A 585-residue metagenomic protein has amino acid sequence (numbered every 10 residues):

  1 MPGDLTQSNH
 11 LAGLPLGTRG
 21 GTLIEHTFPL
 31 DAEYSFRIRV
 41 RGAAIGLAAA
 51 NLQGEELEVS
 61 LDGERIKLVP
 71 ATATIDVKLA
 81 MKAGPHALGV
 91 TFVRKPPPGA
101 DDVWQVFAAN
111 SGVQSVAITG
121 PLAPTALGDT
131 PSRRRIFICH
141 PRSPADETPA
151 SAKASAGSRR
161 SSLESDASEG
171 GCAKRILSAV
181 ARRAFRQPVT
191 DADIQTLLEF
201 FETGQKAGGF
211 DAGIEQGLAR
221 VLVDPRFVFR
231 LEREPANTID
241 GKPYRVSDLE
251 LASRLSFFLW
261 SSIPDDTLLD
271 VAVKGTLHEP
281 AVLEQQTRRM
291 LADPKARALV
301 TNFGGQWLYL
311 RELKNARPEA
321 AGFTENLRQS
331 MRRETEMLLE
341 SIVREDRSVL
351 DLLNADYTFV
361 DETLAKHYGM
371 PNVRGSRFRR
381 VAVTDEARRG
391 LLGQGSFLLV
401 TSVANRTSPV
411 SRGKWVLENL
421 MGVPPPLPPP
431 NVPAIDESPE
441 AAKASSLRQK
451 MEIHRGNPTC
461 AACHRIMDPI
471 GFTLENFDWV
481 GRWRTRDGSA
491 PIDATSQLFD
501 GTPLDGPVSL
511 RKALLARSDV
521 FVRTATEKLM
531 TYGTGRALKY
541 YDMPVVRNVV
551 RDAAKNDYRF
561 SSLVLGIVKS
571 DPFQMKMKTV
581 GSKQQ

Functional and structural regions predicted by a protein language model:
M1-Q585: Low-complexity, glycine/serine/threonine/alanine-rich intrinsically disordered linker and propeptide segments
